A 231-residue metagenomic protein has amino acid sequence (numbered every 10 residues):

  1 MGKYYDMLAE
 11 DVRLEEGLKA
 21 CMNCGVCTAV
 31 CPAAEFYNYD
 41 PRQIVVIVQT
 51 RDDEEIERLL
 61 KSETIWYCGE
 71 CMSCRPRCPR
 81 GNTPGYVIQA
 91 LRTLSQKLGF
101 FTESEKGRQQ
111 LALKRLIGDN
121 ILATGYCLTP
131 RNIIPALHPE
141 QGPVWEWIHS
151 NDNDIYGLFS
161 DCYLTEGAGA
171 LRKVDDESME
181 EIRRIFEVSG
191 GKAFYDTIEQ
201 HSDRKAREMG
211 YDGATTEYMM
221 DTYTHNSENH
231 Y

Functional and structural regions predicted by a protein language model:
M1-E16, G25, V188-D196: Short N-terminal secondary-structure initiator segments
M1-V12, F36-W66, G81-K173: Ferredoxin-type iron-sulfur electron-transfer modules in oxidoreductases and energy-metabolism complexes
E16-E35, S62-N82: Cysteine-centered iron-sulfur cluster-binding motifs in ferredoxin-type domains/subunits of redox enzymes
C68, L91, I182-I185: Generic structural hydrophobic/aromatic packing signal, biased to beta-strands
V144-Y231: C-terminal, charged low-complexity interaction regions
